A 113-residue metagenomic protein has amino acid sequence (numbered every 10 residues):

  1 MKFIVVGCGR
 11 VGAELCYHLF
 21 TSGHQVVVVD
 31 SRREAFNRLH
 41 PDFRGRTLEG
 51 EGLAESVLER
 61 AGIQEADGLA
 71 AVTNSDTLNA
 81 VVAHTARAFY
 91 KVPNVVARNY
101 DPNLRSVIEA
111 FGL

Functional and structural regions predicted by a protein language model:
M1-L113: Cytosolic regulatory regions of ion transport systems
